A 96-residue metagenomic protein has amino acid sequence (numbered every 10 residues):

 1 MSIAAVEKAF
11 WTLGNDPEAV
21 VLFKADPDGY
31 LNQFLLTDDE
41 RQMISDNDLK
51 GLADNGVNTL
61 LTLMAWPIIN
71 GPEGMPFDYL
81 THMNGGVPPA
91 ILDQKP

Functional and structural regions predicted by a protein language model:
M1-P96: Terminal, compositionally biased segments used for targeting/anchoring and flexible tails
